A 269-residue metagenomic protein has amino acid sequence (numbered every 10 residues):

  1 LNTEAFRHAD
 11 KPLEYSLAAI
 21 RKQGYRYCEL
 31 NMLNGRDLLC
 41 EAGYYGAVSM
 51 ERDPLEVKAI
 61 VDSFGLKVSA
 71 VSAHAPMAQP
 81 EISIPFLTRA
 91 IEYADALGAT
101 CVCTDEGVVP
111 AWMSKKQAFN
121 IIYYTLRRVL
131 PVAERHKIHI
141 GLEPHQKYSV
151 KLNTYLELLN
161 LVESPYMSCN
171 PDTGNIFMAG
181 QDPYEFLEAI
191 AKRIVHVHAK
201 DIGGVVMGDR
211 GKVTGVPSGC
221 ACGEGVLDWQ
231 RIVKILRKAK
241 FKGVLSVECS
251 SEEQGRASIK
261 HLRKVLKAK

Functional and structural regions predicted by a protein language model:
N2-R26, D62-F64, G98, S149-K269: Histidine-acidic metal/acid-base catalytic patches
A5, A47-V48, S72-E81, C220-G223: The substrate-binding groove and active-site-proximal loops of carbohydrate-active enzymes, especially glycoside
Y15, R21, L55-E56, I60-K67 (+4 more regions): Active-site acidic/histidine proton-transfer and metal-coordination neighborhood in alpha/beta enzyme cores
E29, A70, C103, G141 (+2 more regions): Conserved beta-strand positions in the central sheet of alpha/beta enzyme cores
E29-E56, V109-S114: Glycine-rich, proline-tolerant flexible connector loops at the mouths of alpha/beta enzymes
L30-G35, A73, E106-G107, H145 (+1 more regions): Active-site loop/turn elements of alpha/beta-hydrolase fold enzymes, especially the short glycine-/histidine-rich
L38-Y45, H74, G107, R210-P217: Vicinal oxygen chelate
L39-G43, E81-S83, S114-Q117, N153-Y155 (+2 more regions): Short secondary-structure transition/capping segments
